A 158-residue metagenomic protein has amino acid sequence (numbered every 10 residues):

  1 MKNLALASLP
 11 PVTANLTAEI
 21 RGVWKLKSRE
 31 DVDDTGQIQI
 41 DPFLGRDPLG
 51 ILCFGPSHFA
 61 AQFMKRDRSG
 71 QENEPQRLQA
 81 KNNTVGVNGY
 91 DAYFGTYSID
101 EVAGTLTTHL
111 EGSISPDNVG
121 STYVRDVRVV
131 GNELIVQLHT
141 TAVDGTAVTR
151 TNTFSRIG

Functional and structural regions predicted by a protein language model:
M1-G158: Lipid interaction determinants
